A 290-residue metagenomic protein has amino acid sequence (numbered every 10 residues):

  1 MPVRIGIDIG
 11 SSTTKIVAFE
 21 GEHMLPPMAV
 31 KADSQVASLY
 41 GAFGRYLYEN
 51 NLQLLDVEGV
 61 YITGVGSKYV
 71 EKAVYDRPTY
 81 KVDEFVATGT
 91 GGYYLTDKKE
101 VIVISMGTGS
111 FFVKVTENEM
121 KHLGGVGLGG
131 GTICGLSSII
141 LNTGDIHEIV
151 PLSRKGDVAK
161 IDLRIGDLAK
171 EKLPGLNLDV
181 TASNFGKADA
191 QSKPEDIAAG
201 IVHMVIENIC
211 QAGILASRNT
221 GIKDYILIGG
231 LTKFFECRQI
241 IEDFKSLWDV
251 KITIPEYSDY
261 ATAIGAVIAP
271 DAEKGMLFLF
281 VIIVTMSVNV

Functional and structural regions predicted by a protein language model:
V3-G41, M120: Short glycine-rich, Thr/Ser-proximal phosphate-binding strand/loop in the N-terminal lobe of ATP-dependent enzymes
A29-A32, F43, Y48-E84, M120-H122: Short beta-strand-loop/turn "lid" adjacent to the catalytic site in phosphate-handling enzymes
I62-K68, L215-F244, D259: Glycine-rich phosphate-binding loops at beta-strand->alpha-helix junctions
V70-I104, G109-E119, I264-P270: Conserved phosphate-binding catalytic cores of ATP/NTP-utilizing and phosphoryl-transfer enzymes
P78-F85, E242-I264: Conserved phosphate-binding/catalytic loops in two-lobed NTP-binding clefts
T90-L95, I133-S138, I252-F280: Glycine-rich phosphate-binding/hydrolytic loop that grips phosphoryl groups
N118-R164, K170: Glycine-rich phosphate-binding loop plus the immediately following alpha-helix
P174-D224, D259: Adenine-nucleotide phosphate-binding core of ATP-dependent small-molecule kinases
